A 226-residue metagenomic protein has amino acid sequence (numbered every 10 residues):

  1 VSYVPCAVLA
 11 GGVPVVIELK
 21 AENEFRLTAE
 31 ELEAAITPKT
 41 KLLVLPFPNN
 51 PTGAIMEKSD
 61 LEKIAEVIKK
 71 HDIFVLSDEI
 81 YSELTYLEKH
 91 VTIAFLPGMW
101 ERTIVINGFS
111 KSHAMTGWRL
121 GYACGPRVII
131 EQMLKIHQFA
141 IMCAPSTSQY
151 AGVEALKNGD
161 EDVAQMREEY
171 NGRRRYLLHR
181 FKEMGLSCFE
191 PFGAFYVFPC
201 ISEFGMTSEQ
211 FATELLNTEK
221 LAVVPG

Functional and structural regions predicted by a protein language model:
V1-G226: PLP-dependent class I/II
